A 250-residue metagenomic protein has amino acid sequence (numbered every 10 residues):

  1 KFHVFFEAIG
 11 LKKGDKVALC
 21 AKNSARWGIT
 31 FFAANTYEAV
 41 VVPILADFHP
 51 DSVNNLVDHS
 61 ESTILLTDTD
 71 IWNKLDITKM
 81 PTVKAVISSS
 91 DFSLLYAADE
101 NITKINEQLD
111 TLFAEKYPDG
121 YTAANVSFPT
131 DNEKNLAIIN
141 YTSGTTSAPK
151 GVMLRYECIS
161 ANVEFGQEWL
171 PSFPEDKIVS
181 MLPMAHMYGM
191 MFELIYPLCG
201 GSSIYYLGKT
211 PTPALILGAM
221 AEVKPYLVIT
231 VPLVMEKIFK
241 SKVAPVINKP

Functional and structural regions predicted by a protein language model:
F2-F48, M181: Conserved AMP-binding/adenylate-forming
H3, V53-N54, F128, N140 (+1 more regions): Short hydrophobic/charged patches on amphipathic alpha-helices used for structural packing and interfaces
I9, T36-F113: Structural core segment of the AMP-binding/adenylate-forming
V17, A34, L65, L136 (+3 more regions): Conserved S/T- and glycine-rich ATP-binding loop of Class I adenylate-forming
F31-Y37, H59, I195-C199, F239: Short hydrophobic alpha-helices that are characteristic scaffold elements of the AMP-binding
E38, G144-T145, G201: Conserved G/P- and acidic residue-centered "switch" motifs that form tight phosphate/ATP-binding loops in soluble
K104-Y141, A148, P171-K177: Conserved pre-ATP/AMP-binding loop-to-beta segment of ANL
S160-K177, M184-P250: Conserved AMP-binding/adenylation subdomain of ANL enzymes
